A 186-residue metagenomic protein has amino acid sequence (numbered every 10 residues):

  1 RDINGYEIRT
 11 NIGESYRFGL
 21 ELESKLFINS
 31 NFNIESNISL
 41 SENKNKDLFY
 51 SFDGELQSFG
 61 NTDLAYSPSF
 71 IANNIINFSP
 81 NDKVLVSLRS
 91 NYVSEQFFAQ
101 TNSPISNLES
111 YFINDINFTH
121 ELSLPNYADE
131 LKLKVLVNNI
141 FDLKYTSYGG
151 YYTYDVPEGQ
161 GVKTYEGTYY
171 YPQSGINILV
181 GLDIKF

Functional and structural regions predicted by a protein language model:
R1, R9, L22, V180-K185: Extracellular/periplasmic, surface-exposed regions of secreted and cell-surface proteins
D2-G5, D53-L56, D155-K163: Short glycine/proline- and charge-enriched loop/turn segments that cap or connect secondary-structure elements
N4-Y6, T10-Q100: Gram-negative outer-membrane beta-barrel transporters
T10-G13, P104-S110, Y169: Outer-membrane beta-barrel proteins
F18-L22, F70-N74, F112-F118, I176-L182: Hydrophobic, lipid-facing positions within transmembrane beta-strands of outer-membrane proteins
S30-F32, F70, D82-V84, F112-N114 (+2 more regions): Outer-envelope beta-barrel architecture signal
I34, S94-F97, E121-F186: C-terminal beta-signal and adjacent terminal beta-strands/loops of Gram-negative outer-membrane beta-barrel proteins
G60-T62, P104, Y165-Y169: Short, P/G- and charge-enriched loop/turn segments at secondary-structure junctions
